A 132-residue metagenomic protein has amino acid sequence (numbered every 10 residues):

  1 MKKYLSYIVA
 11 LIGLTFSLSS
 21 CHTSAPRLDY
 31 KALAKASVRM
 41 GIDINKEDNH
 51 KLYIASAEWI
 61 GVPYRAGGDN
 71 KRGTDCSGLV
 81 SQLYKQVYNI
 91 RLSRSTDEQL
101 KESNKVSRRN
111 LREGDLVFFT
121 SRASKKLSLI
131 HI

Functional and structural regions predicted by a protein language model:
M1-S19: Sec-dependent bacterial lipoprotein signal peptides
T15-V38: Bacterial Sec signal peptide processing site at the extreme N-terminus
L28, A36-G73: Post-signal-peptide N-terminal segment of Sec-exported extracytoplasmic proteins
R39-M40, P63-E113: Catalytic cysteine-centered active-site loop
L116: Conserved PDZ fold ligand-binding element
R122-K125: A flexible loop/linker signature enriched in serine peptidases of the S9 family
I130-I132: Conserved small/polar residues in nucleotide/adenosyl-binding loops
